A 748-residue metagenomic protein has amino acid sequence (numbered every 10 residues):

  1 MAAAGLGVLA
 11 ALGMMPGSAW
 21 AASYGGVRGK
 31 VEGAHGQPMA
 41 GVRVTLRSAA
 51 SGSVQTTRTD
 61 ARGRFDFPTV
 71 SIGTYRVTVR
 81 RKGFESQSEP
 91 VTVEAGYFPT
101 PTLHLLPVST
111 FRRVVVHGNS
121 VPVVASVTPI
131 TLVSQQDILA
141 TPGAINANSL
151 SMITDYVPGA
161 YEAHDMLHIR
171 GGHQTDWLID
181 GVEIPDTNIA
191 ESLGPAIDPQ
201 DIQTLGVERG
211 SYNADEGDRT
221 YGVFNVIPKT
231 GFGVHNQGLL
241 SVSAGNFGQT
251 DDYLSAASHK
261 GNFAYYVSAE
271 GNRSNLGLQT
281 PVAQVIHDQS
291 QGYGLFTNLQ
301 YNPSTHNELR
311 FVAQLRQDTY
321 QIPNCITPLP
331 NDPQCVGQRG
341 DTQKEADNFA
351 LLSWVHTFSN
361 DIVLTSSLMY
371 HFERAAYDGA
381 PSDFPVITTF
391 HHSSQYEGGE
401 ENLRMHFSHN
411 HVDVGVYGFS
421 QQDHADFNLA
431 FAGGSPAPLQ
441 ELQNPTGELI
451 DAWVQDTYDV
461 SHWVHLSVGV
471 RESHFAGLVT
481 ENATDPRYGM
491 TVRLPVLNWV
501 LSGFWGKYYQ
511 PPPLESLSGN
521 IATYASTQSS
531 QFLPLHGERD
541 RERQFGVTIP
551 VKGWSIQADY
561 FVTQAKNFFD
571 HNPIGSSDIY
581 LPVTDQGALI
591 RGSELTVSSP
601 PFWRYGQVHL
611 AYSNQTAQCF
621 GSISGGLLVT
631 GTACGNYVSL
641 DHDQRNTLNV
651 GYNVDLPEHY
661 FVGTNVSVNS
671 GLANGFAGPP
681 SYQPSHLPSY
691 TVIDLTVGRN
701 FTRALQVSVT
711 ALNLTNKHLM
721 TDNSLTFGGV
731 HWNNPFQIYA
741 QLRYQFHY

Functional and structural regions predicted by a protein language model:
G17-N119, V124: Periplasm-facing N-terminal accessory domains of Gram-negative outer-membrane beta-barrel systems
F84-E85, E89-T100, R112-T175, I179-N213 (+4 more regions): Periplasmic N-terminal accessory/gating domains of Gram-negative outer-membrane beta-barrel systems
A147, D186-N188, Q200-R209, N213-V282 (+2 more regions): Outer-membrane beta-barrel translocator/receptor signature
A244-R273, A283-Y320, T342-V363, F407-S408 (+1 more regions): Transmembrane beta-barrel wall of Gram-negative outer-membrane proteins
Q300-Q317, Q343-T480, P495, Y605-Q607: Face-selective signature of the C-terminal outer-membrane beta-barrel domain
T365-M369, E373-Y377, R493, S502 (+5 more regions): Membrane-embedded beta-barrel scaffold of Gram-negative outer-membrane proteins
D459-L466, Y560-Q564, T584-A677, T715: Gram-negative outer-membrane beta-barrel transporters
V668-A677, G698-Y748: C-terminal beta-signal and adjacent terminal beta-strands/loops of Gram-negative outer-membrane beta-barrel proteins
